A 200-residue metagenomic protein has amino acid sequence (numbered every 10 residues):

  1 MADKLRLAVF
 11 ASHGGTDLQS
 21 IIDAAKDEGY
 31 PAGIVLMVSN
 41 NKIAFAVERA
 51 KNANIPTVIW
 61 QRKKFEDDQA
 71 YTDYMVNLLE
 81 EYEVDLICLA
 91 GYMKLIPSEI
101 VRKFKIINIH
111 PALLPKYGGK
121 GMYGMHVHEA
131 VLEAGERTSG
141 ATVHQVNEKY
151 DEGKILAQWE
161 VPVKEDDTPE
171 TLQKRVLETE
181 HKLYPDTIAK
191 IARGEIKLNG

Functional and structural regions predicted by a protein language model:
M1-G200: One-carbon transfer enzymes
